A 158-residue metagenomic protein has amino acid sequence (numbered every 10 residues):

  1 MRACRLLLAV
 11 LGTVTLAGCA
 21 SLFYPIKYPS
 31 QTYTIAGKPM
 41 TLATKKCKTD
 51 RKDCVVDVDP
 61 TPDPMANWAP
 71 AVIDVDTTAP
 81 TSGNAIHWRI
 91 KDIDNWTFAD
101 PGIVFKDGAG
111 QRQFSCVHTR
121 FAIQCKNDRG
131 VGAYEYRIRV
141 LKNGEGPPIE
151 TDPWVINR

Functional and structural regions predicted by a protein language model:
M1-L8: Bacterial N-terminal signal peptides that target proteins for export
Y24-I35: Short, low-complexity, disordered segments immediately C-terminal to signal peptides in bacterial exported proteins
K38-A85: N-terminal edge beta-strand
A85-D92: Short edge beta-strand/loop segments characteristic of extracellular beta-sandwich folds
N95-R112: Short, surface-exposed alpha-helix to beta-strand junction/turn motifs within ectodomains of secreted and cell-envelope
F114-R158: Extracellular/periplasmic metallocenter environments
